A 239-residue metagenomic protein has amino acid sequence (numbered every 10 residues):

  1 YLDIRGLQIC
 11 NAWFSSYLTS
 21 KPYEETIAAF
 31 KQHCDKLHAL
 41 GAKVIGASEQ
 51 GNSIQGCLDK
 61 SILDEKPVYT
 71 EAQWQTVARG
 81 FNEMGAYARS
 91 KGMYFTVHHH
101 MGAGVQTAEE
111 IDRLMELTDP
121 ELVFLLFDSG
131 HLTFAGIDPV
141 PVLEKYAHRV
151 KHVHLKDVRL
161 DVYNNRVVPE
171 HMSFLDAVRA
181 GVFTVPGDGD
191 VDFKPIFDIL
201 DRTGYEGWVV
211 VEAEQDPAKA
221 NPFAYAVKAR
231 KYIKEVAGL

Functional and structural regions predicted by a protein language model:
Y1-I4, I27-I45, D138-K151, K194-R202: Short amphipathic alpha-helices and their capping/turn segments at secondary-structure boundaries
L2, L37, V77, F95 (+5 more regions): Conserved, mostly hydrophobic/aromatic
I4, Q8, T19-L125: Active-site acidic/histidine proton-transfer and metal-coordination neighborhood in alpha/beta enzyme cores
A12, A78-D190, G238: Acidic/histidine-rich catalytic cores of soluble enzymes
Y17, Q50, V158, A213-E214: Flexible loop residues that form catalytic and substrate-binding hotspots at small-molecule/glycan-binding clefts
K21-E25, I137-D138, A220-A224: Short, solvent-exposed loop/turn segments at secondary-structure boundaries
V210-N221: A short, acidic, flexible beta-alpha connecting loop/helix-capping segment that sits on the rim of active
A220-L239: C-terminal helical cap(s) of enzyme catalytic domains, especially alpha/beta-barrels
